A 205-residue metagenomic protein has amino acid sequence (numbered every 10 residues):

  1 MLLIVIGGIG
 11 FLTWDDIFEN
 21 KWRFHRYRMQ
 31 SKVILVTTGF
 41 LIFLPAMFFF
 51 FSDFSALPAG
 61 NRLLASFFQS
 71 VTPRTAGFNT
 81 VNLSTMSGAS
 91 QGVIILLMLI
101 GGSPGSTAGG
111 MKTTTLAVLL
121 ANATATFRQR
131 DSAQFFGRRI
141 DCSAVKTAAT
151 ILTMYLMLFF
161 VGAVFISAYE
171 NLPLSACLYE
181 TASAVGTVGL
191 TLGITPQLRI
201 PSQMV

Functional and structural regions predicted by a protein language model:
M1-V205: Membrane-proximal intracellular helices of multi-pass ion channels
